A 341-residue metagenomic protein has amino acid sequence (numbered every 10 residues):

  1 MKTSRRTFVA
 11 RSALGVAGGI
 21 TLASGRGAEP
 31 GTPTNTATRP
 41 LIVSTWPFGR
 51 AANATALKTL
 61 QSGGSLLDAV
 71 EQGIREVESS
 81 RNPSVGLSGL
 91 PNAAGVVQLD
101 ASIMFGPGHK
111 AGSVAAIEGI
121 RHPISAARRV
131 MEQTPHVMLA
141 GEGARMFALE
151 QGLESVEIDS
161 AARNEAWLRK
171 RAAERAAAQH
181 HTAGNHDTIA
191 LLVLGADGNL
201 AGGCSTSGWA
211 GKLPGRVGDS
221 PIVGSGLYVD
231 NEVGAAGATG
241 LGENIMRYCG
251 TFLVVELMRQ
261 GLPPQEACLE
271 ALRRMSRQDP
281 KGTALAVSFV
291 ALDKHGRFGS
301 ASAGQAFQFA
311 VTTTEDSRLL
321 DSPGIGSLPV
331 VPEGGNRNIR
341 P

Functional and structural regions predicted by a protein language model:
M1-T3, T7: N-terminal secretory signal peptides
A10-G18, E29-P341: Alpha/propeptide regions of enzymes that mature by internal proteolysis
